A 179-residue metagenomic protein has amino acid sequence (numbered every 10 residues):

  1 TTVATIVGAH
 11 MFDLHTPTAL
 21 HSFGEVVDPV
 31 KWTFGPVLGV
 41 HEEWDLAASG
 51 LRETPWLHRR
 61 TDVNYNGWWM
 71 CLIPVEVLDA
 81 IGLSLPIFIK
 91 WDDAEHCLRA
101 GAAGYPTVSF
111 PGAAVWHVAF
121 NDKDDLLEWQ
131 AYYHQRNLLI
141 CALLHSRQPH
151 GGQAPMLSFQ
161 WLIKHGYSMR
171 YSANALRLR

Functional and structural regions predicted by a protein language model:
T1-I6, M11, H15, D79 (+2 more regions): Catalytic cores of nucleotide-enabled group-transfer and carboxylate-activating enzymes in metabolic and assembly-line
T2-L38: Conserved donor NDP-sugar-binding/catalytic core segment of glycosyltransferases
G39-M70: A recurrent flexible, glycine/aromatic-enriched loop bordering the glycosyltransferase active site that acts as
N66-M70, D79-L98, G104-A114: Donor nucleotide-sugar recognition loop
I73: A conserved hydrophobic position in a structured secondary element of the catalytic/binding core that shapes
F110-L126: Active-site donor/metal-binding and catalytic loop motifs of nucleotide-sugar-dependent glycosylation enzymes
R136-R179: Terminal low-complexity segments of carbohydrate-biosynthetic enzymes
